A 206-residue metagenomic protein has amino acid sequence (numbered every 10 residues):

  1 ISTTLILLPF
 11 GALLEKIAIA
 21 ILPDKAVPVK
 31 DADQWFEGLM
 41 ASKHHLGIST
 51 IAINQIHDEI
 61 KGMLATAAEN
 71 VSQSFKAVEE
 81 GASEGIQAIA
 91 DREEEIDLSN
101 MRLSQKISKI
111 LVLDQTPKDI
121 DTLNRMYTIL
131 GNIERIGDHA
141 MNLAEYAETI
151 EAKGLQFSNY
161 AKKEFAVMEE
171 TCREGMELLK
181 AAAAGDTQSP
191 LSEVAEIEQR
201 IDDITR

Functional and structural regions predicted by a protein language model:
I1-R206: Cytosolic, long alpha-helical scaffolding segments
